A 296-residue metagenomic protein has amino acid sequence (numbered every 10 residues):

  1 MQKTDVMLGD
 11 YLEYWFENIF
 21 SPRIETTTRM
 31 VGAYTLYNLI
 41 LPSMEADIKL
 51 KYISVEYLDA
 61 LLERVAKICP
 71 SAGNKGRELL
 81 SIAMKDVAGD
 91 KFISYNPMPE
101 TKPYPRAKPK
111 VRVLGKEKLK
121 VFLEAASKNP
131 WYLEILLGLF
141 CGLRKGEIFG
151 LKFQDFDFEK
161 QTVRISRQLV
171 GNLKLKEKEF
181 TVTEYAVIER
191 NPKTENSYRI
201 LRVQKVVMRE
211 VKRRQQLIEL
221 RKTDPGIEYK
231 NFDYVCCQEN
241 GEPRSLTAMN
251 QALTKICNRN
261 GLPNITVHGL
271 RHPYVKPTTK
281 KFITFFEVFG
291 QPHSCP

Functional and structural regions predicted by a protein language model:
M1-V6, D10, A60, Y198 (+2 more regions): Basic/aromatic DNA-contact patch characteristic of tyrosine site-specific recombinases
T4, F16-F92, K108, P243-A248 (+1 more regions): N-terminal core-binding DNA-recognition domain of tyrosine site-specific recombinases/integrases
V6-Y11, D47-K49, K152: Short, structural beta-strand-to-alpha-helix junction motif
I68, G73-G76, G89, I93-Y95 (+5 more regions): Basic, Lys/Arg- and aromatic-enriched nucleic-acid-binding interface segment
P70, E124, K128-N129, L201 (+1 more regions): Short, basic (Lys/Arg/His-rich) helix/loop patches that form interaction surfaces in the mid-to-C-terminal regions
P103, E117-K118, L151-Q216, L220: Conserved tyrosine-mediated DNA breakage-rejoining catalytic core shared by Y-recombinases
P105, P109, L169, P273 (+1 more regions): Catalytic-site neighborhood detector that most strongly recognizes the C-terminal catalytic loop/helix of tyrosine
D155-T162, S245, N264, I283-P296: Short, polar N-cap/turn motifs at the start of nucleic acid-interacting alpha helices
